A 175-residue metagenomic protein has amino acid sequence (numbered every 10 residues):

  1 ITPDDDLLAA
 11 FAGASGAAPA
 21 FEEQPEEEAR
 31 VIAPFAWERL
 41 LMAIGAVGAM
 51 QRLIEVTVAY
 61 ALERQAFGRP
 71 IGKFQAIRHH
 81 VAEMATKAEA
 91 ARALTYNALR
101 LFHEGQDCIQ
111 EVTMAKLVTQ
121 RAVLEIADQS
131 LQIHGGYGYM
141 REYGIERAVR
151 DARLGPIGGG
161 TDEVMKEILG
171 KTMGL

Functional and structural regions predicted by a protein language model:
I1: FAD-binding subdomain of flavoenzyme oxidoreductases
D4-E27, A33-L175: Alpha-helical interface subdomain recognition
